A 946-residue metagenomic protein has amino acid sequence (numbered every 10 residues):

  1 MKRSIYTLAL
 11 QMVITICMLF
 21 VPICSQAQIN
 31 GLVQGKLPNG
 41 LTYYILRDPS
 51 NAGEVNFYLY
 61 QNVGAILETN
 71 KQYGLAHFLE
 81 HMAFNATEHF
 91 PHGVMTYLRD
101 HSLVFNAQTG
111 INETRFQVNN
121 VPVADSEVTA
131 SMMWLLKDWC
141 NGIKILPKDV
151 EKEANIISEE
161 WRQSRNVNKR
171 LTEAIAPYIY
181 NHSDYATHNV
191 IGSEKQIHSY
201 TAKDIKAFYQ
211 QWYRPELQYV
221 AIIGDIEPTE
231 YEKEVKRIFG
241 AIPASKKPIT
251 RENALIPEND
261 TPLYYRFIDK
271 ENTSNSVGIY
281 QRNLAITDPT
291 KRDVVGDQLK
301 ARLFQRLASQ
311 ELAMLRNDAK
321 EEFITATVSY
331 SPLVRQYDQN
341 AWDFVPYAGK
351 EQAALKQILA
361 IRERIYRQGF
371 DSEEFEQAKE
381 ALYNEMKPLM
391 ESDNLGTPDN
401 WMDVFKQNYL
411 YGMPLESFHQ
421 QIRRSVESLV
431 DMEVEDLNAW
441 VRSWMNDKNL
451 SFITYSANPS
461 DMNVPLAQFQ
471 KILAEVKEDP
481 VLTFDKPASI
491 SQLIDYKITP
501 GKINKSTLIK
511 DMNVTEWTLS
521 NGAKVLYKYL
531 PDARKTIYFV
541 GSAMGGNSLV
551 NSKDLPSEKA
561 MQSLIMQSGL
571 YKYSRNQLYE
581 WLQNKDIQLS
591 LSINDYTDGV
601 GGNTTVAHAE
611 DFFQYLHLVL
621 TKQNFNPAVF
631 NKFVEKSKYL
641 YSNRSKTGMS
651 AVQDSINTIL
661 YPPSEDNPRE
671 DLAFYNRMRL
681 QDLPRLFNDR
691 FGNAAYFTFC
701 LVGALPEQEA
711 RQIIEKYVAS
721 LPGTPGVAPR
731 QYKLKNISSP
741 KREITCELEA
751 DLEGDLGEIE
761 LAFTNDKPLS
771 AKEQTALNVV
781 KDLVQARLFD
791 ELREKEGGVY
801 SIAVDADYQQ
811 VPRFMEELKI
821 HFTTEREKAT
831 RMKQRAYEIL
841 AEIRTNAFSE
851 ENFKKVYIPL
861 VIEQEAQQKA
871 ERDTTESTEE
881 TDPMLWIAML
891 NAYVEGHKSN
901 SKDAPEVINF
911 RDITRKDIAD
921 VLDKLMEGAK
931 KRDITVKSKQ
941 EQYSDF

Functional and structural regions predicted by a protein language model:
M1-V13: Bacterial N-terminal signal peptides that target proteins for export
A27-T42, E227-V294, E376-E380, N384-K387 (+7 more regions): Proteolytic maturation boundary segments
L46, N51-E68, G74-F78, H92-D138 (+15 more regions): M16 family metallopeptidases and their MPP-like homologs
T114, A154-S158: Short, structured secondary-structure elements that scaffold catalytic or ligand/cofactor-binding regions
A154, R170-Y180, D184-D204, F208-P215 (+4 more regions): Hydrophobic, small-residue-rich alpha-helical packing segments that form membrane-like cores
S158-Q163, V167: Carboxylate/His-rich catalytic cores and anion/metal-binding grooves
